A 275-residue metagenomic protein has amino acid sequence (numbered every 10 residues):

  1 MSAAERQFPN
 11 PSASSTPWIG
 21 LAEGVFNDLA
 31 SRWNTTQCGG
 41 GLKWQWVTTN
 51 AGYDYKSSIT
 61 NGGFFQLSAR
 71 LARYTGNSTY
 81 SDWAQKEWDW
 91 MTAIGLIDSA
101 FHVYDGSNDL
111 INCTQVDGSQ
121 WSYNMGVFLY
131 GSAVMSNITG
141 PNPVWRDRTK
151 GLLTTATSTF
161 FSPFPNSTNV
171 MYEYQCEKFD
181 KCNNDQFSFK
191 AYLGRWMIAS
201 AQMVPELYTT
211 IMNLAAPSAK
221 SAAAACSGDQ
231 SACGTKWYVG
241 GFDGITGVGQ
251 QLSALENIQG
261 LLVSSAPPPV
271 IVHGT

Functional and structural regions predicted by a protein language model:
M1-A69: Extended ligand-binding groove/face enriched in aromatic
M1-Q7, K56, G151-T275: CBM-like carbohydrate-recognition segments
A4, F26-W33, Q66-S68, T75 (+6 more regions): Sec/Tat-exported extracytoplasmic proteins
A4-E23, A72-Q85, M135-K150, S200-A216 (+1 more regions): Structural helix-adjacent loops and short alpha-helical linkers that scaffold large soluble proteins
S31-D54, Y80, A93-G118, T159-D180 (+1 more regions): Glycine- and aromatic-rich loop/turn segments at beta-sheet edges
I59-T75, T79-M135, T149, L153-T157: Active-site cradle of extracellular carbohydrate-active enzymes
G131-S132, N142, G194: Domain-wide signal for the mature, well-folded portions of proteins, strongly enriched in nucleus-encoded organellar
